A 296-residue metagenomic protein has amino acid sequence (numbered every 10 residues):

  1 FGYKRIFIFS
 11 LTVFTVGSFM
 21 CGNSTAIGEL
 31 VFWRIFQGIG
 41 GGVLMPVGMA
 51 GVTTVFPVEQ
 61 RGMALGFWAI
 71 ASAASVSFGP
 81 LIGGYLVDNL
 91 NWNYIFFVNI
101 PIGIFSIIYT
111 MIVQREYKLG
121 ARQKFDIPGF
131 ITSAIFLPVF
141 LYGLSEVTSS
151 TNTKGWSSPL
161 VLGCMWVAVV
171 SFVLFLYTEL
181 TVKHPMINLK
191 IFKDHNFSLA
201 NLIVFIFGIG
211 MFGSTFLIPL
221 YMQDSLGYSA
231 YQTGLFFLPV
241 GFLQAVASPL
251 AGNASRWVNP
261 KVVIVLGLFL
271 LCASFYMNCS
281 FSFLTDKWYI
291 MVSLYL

Functional and structural regions predicted by a protein language model:
F1-G129, E146: Helix-loop-helix hairpins in multi-pass membrane proteins, especially solute transporters
V13, M20, E29, F36 (+12 more regions): Hydrophobic residues within membrane-embedded alpha-helical segments of Major Facilitator Superfamily
F19, A73, S77, L81 (+3 more regions): Hydrophobic/small/kink-forming positions within alpha-helical transmembrane segments of polytopic membrane proteins
E29, N91, P159-C164, S171-L296: Transmembrane core module of solute transporters
Q37, G41, S72, L141 (+4 more regions): Hydrophobic transmembrane alpha-helices of secondary-active solute transporters
G42-V43, V76-S77, F96-V98, K124 (+5 more regions): Hydrophobic alpha-helical transmembrane segments of integral membrane proteins, especially lipid-exposed positions
M49-A50, G83-G84, L141, L220 (+1 more regions): Small-residue-mediated transmembrane helix hinge/kink sites in multi-pass secondary transporters
D88-I203, G210, F236: Hydrophobic transmembrane-helix bundles of small-molecule transporters
